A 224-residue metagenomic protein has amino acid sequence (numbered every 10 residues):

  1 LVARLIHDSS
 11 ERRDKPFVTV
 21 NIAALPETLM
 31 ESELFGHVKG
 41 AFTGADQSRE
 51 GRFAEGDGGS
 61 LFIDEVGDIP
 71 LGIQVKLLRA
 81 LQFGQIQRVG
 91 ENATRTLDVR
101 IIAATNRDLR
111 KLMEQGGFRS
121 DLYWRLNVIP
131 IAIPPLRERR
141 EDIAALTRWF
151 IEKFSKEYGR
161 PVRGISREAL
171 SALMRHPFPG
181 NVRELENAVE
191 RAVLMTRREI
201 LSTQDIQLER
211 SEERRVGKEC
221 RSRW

Functional and structural regions predicted by a protein language model:
L1-T43, A54-P70, P135-R140, A188: Conserved post-Walker A coupling segment in P-loop NTPases
R4, E31, F35, Q74 (+2 more regions): A short, noncatalytic alpha-helical element within ATPase nucleotide-binding/catalytic domains
S10-K15, G90-R100, D108-S211: Nucleotide-binding/hydrolysis machinery
P16-V18, Q47-G58, F62, P70-K76 (+2 more regions): AAA+/SF3 P-loop NTPase mechanochemical coupling elements
G40-Q47, F83-R88, K111: Short gly/ser/thr-rich secondary-structure transition/capping motifs
G67-D68, L78, Q207: Catalytic acidic motif of RecA-like/P-loop NTPases
E213-C220, W224: Conserved small/polar residues in nucleotide/adenosyl-binding loops
